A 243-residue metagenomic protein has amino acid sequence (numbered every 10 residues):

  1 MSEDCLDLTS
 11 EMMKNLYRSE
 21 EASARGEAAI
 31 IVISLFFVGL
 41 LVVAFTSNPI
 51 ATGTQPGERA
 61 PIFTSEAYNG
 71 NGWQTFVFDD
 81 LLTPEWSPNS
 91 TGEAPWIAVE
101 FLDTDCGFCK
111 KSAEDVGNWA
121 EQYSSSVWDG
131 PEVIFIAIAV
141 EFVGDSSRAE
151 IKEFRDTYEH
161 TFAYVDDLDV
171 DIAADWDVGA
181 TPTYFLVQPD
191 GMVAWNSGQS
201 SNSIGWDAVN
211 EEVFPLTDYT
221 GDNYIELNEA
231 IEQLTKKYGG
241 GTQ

Functional and structural regions predicted by a protein language model:
M1-F76, Q243: N-terminal targeting signals for export/organelle localization
T64-I97, E121: A short beta-strand-turn-helix
A94-I97, L102-D105, A180: Short pre-active-site segment immediately N-terminal to redox-active cysteine/selenocysteine motifs in thiol-based
A98-V99, F135, Y184: Hydrophobic beta-strand anchors of alpha/beta hydrolase catalytic cores
C106-K110, Y184: The canonical Cys-X-X-Cys-His
K110-T157, L168-D175: Structural microenvironment flanking redox-active thiols in thiol-disulfide oxidoreductases
E159-A163, W176-F185: Structural micro-motif
L186-Q243: Thiol-/selenol-based redox modules, centered on thioredoxin-like and closely related oxidoreductase domains
